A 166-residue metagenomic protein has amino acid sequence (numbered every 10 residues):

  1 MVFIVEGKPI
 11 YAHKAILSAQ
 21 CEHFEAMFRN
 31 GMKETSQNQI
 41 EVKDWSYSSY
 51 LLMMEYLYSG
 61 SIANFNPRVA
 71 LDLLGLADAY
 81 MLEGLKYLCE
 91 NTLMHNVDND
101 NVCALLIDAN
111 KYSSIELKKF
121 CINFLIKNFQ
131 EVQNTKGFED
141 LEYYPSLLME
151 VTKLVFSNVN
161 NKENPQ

Functional and structural regions predicted by a protein language model:
M1-N99: Canonical BTB/POZ domain core
Q39, I62-G75, A79, L88-N91 (+1 more regions): BTB/POZ-protein C-terminal extensions
